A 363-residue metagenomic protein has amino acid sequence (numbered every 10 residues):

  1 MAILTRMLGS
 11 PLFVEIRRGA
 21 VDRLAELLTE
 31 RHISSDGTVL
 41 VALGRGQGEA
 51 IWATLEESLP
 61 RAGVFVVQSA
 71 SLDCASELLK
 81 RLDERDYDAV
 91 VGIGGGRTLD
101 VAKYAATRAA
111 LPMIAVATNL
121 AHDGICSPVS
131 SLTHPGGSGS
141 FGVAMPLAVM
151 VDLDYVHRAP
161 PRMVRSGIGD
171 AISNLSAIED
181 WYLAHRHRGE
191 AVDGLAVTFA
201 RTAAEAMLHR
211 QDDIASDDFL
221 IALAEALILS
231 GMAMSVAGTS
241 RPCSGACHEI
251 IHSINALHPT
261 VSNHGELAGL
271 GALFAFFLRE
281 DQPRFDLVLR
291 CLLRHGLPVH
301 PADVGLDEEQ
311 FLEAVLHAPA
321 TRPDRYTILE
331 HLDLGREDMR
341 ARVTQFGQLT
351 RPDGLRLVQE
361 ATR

Functional and structural regions predicted by a protein language model:
M1-A89: ATP/NTP phosphate-donor binding region
M1-I3, M7-L8, G169-A171, D281-R363: C-terminal charged capping/lid subdomain of soluble metabolic enzymes
R6-M7, I33-S34, L82-R85, A106 (+7 more regions): Solvent-exposed alpha-helices and their adjacent loops that cap or buttress functional pockets in soluble metabolic
L12, E26, R108-A203: A glycine/threonine-rich phosphate-anchoring loop and its flanking beta-alpha core in nucleotide/phosphate-binding
L24, G48-I51, R97-K103, H122-I125 (+2 more regions): Short glycine/serine/threonine-rich phosphate/pyrophosphate-binding segments that cradle anionic phosphate groups
C74-D86, A246-C247, Q282, L349 (+1 more regions): Non-transmembrane, aqueous-exposed alpha-helical and coiled segments at domain scale
L82-A105, A109-L120: A short, small-residue-rich loop immediately preceding and capping a beta-strand
G194-A302, L306: Active-site segments that bind and position negatively charged phosphate/pyrophosphate groups
